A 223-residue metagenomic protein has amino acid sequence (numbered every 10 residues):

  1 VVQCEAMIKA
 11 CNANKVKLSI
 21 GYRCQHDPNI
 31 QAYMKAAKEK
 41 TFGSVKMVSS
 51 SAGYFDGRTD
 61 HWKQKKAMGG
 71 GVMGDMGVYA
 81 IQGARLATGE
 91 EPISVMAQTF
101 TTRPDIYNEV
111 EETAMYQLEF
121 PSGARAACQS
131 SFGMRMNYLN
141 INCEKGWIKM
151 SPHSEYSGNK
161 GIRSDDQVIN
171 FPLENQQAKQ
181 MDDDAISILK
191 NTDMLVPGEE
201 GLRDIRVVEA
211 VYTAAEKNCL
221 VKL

Functional and structural regions predicted by a protein language model:
Q3, I8-K9, A13, D184-L223: C-terminal helix-rich "cap/oligomerization" subdomain common to oxidoreductases
C4, D27-I30, A80-I81, A178-A185 (+1 more regions): A general structural signal for well-ordered alpha-helical segments in protein cores
N14-V16, A124: A short helix->loop->beta-strand "cap" motif at the edges of active sites that frequently abuts
V16-S19, C24-N108, N218: Predominantly a Rossmann-like dinucleotide-binding segment in NAD(P)-dependent oxidoreductases
Y22-Q25, A52, S130-F132, L173 (+1 more regions): Structured beta->alpha junctions
M68-D75, Q167-N175: A short glycine-threonine-serine/GTX helix/turn-capping micro-motif
G74, V78, E174-A178, L202-I205: Electropositive phosphate-/nucleotide-binding environments in soluble metabolic enzymes
D75, Q82-S157, A178-T192: Contiguous beta-strand/loop segments that form the cofactor/metal-binding neighborhood of enzyme cores
